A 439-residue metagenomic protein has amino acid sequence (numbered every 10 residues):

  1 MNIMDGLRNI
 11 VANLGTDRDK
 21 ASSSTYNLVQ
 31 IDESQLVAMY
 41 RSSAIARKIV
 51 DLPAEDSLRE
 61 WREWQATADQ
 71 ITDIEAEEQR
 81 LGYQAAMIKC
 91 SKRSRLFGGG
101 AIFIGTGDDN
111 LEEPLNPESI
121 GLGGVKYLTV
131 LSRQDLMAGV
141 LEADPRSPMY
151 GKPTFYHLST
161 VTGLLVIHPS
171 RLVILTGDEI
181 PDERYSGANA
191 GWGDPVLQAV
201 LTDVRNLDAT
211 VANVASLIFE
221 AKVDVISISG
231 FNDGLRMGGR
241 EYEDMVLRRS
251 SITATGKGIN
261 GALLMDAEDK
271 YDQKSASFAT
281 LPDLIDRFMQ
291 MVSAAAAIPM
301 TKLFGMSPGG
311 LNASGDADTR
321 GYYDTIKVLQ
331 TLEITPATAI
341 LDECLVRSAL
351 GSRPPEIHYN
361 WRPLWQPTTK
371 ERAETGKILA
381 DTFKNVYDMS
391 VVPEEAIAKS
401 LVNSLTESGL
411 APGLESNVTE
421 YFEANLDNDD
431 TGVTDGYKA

Functional and structural regions predicted by a protein language model:
M1-E60: N-terminal-proximal low-complexity accessory segments that begin disordered and transition into the first
N2-R8, M245-I252, K257-A262, R287-M289 (+2 more regions): C-terminal anchoring/interaction modules
T16, S23-S42, G234, G261-A294 (+2 more regions): Extended, non-catalytic structural segments that build the interaction scaffolds of large macromolecular assemblies
A38-W192: Structured, mid-chain assembly/scaffold modules that mediate subunit interfaces within large macromolecular complexes
G82, A295-I298, V402, T406: Glycine-centered helix-boundary capping/hinge motifs
K89-R93, I104-G107, L217-D224, L263-E268 (+4 more regions): Short coil/turn segments at secondary-structure boundaries
S170-A317, L364, T368: Extended, charged amphipathic alpha-helical segments
